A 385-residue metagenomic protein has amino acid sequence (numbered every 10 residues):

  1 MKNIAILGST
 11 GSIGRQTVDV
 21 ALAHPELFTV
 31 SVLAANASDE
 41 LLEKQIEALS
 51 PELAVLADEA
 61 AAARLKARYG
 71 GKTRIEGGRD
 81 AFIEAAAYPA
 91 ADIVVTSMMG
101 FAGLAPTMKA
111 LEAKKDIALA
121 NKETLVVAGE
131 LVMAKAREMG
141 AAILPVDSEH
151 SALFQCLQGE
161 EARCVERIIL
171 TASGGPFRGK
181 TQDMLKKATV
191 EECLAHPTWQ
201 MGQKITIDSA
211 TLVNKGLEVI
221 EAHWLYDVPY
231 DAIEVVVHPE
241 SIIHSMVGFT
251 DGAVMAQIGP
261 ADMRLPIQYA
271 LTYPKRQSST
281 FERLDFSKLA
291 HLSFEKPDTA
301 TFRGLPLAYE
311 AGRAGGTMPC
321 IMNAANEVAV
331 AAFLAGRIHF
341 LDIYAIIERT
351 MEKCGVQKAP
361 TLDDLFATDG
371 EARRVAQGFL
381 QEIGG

Functional and structural regions predicted by a protein language model:
M1-G385: Catalytic, metal-anchored helix/loop core of enzyme active sites in primary metabolism
